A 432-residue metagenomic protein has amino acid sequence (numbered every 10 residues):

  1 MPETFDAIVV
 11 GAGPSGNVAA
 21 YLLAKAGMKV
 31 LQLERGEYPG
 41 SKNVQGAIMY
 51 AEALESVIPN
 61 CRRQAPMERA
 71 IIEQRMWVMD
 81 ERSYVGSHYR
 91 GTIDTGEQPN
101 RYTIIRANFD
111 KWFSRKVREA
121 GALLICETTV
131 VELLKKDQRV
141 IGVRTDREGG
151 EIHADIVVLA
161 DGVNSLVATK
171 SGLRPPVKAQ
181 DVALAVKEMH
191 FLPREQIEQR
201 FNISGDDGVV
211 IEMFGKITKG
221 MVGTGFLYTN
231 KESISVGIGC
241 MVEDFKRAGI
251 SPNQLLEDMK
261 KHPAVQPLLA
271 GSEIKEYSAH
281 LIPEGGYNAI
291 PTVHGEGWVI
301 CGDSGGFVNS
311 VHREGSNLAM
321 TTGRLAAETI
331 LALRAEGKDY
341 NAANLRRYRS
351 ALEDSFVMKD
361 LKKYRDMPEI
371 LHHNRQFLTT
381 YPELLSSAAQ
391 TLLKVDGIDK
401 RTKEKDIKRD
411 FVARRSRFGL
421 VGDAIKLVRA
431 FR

Functional and structural regions predicted by a protein language model:
E3-Q32: N-terminal Rossmann-like FAD-binding beta1-loop-alpha1 element of flavoenzymes
V10, L159, I300: Redox-cofactor binding/interface segments in oxidoreductases and associated redox assembly factors
S15, Y38, N164: Conserved Rossmann-like nucleotide-cofactor binding loop
A26, G36-R82: N-terminal FAD cofactor-binding segment of flavoenzymes
T95-R115, F245-S251: Short beta-strand to alpha-helix junction loop
K116-V265: Predominantly flavin-linked oxidoreductase catalytic cores and closely associated redox partners
T218-V222, K231, D244-L325, A335 (+2 more regions): FAD/FMN-dependent oxidoreductases across multiple families
L331-R432: C-terminal helical "tail/cap" subdomain of flavin- and related membrane-associated enzymes
